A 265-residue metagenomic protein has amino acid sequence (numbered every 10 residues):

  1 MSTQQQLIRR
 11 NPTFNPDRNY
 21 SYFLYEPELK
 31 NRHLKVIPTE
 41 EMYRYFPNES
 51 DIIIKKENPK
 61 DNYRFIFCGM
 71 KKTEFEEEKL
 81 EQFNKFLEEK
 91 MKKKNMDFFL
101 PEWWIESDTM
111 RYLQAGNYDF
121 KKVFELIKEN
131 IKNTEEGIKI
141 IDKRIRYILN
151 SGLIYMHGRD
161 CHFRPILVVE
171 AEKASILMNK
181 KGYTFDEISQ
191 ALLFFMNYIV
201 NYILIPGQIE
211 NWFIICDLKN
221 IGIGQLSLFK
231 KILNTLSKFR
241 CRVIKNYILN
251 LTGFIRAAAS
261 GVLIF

Functional and structural regions predicted by a protein language model:
M1-R242, L251-F265: SEC14/CRAL-TRIO lipid-binding/transfer domains and related phosphoinositide-recognition modules that form deep
N246-I248: Residues embedded in well-ordered beta-strands within globular domains across many folds
